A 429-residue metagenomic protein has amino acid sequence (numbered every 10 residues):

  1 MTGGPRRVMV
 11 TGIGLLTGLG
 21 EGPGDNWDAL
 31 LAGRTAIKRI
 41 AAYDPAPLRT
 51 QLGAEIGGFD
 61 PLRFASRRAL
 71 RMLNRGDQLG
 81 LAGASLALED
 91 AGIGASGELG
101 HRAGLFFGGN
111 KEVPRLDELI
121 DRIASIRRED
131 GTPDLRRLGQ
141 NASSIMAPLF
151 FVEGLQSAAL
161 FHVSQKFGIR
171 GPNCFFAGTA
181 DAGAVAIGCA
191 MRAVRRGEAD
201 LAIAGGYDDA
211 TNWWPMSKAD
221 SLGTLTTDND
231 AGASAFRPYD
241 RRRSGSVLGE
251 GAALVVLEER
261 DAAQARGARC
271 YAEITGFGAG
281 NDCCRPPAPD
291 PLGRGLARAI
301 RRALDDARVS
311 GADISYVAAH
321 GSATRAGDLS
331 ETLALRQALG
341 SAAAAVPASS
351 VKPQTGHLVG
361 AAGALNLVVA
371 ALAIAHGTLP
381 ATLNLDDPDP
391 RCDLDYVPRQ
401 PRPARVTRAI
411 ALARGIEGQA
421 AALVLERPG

Functional and structural regions predicted by a protein language model:
M1-A69, A91, D261-E273, V368-L383 (+1 more regions): ACP-dependent fatty acid/polyketide chain-elongation machinery
M1-V10, L99-G100, A307-D313, A344 (+1 more regions): Flexible, low-complexity linker/loop segments at domain and module junctions
R7-T11, R34-R39, D230-A307, S315-Y316 (+1 more regions): Condensing-enzyme catalytic core mediating Claisen C-C bond formation in acyl metabolism
V10, W27, L31-F175, Y207-M216 (+1 more regions): Conserved beta-ketoacyl condensing-enzyme motif
G80-I93, Q156-L160, S164-F167, N173-D208 (+4 more regions): Active-site-proximal alpha-helical scaffold in enzymes
A87-L99, A263-G267, A299-Y316, A338-A343: Phosphate/pyrophosphate-binding loops at sites that engage ATP/ADP/AMP, CoA/4′-phosphopantetheine, polyphosphate
R127-M146, G188, R192, R196 (+4 more regions): Glycine-/small-residue-rich "gating" segment that lines the acyl/pantetheine channel and substrate pocket
E198-S244, F277-P291, A319-L329, A345-D395: Acyl-CoA/ACP chain-elongation machinery
